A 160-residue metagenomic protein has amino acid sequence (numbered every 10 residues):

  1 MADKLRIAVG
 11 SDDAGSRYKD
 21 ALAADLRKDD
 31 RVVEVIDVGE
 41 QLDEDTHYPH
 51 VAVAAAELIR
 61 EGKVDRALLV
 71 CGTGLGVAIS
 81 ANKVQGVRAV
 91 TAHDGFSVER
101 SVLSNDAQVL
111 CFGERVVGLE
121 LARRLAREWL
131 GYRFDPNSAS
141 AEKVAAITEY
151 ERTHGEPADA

Functional and structural regions predicted by a protein language model:
M1-A2, I59-K63, T91, V102-S104 (+1 more regions): Solvent-exposed alpha-helices and their adjacent loops that cap or buttress functional pockets in soluble metabolic
D3-I7: Extreme N-terminal starter segment of soluble prokaryotic enzymes
A8-G10, A14-R17, G95-A160: C-terminal binding/interaction regions
R17-K28: Short, solvent-exposed amphipathic alpha-helices that sit in or adjacent to ligand/effector-binding or catalytic
V32, K63-D65, D106: Short, high-confidence coil segments that cap the C-terminus of an alpha-helix and link into the following beta-strand
V33-D45: A short beta-strand-loop structural module common to alpha/beta enzyme folds
E44-V53: Structural motif
A54-V90: Helix-adjacent hinge/juxtasegments
